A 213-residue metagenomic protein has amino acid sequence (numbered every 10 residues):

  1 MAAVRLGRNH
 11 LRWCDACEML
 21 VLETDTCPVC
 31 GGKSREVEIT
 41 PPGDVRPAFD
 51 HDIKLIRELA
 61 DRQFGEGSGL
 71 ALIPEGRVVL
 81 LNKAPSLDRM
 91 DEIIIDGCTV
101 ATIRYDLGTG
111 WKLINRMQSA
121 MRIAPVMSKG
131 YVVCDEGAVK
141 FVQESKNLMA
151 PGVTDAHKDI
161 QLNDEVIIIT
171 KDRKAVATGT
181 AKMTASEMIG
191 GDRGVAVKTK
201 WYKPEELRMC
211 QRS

Functional and structural regions predicted by a protein language model:
A2-L20, T26-S34, E38-I53, L59 (+6 more regions): Beta-strand/loop-dominated core regions that host nucleotide or nucleotide-derived cofactor-binding catalytic loops
